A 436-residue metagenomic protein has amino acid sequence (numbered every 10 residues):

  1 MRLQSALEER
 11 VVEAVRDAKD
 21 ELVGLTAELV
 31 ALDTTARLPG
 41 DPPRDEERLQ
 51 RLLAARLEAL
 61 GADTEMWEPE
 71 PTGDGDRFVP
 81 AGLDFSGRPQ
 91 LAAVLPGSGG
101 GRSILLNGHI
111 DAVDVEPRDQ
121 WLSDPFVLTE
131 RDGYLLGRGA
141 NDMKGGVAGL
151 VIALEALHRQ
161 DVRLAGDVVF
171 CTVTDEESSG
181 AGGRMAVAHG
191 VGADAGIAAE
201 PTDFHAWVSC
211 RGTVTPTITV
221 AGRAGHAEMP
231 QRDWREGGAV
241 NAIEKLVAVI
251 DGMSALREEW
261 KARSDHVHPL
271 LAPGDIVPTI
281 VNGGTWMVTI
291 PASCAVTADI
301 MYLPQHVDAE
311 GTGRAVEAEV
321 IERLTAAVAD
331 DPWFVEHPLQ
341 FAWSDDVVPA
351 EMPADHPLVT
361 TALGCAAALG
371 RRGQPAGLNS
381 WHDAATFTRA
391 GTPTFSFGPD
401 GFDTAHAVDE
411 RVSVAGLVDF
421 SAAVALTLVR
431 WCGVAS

Functional and structural regions predicted by a protein language model:
M1-R10, A14-D17, T34, A59 (+1 more regions): Metal-dependent amide/peptide-bond hydrolase catalytic core, centered on the "pita-bread" metallohydrolase fold
R2-L135, R159, R163-L164, G401: Acidic/His- and Gly-rich active-site-bordering loop/insert found across diverse amide/peptide-bond hydrolases
A81-S86, A206-C210, H268-P269, P375-G377: Short Gly/Pro-enriched turn/cap motifs at secondary-structure boundaries
V115-E130, R211-G222, G364: Acidic-glycine-rich active-site phosphate/pyrophosphate-binding loop
D132-L135, A140-A255, H406-A422: Fold-level recognition of mixed alpha/beta catalytic cores in primary-metabolism enzymes, strongest
